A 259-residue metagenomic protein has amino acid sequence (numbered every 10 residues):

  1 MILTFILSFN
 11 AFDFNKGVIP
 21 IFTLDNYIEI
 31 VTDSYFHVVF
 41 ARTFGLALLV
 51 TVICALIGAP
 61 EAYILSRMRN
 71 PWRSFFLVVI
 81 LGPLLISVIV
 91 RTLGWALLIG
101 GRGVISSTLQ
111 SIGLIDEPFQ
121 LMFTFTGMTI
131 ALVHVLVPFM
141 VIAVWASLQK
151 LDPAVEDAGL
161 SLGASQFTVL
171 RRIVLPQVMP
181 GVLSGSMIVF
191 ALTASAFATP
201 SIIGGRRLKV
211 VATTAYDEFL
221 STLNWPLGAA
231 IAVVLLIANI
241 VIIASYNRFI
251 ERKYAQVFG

Functional and structural regions predicted by a protein language model:
M1-N15, I28-Q149, I173-F197, G204 (+1 more regions): Membrane-water interface segments at the C-terminal ends of transmembrane alpha-helices in multi-pass inner-membrane
N15-P20, F197-L223, G259: Glycine-rich helix-loop "coupling/hinge" segments at transmembrane-helix boundaries in multipass transporters
L24-N26: Hydrophobic transmembrane alpha-helix segments characteristic of membrane transport and insertion machinery
R69-N70, D152-P153, T222: Paired intracellular helix-loop junctions of major facilitator superfamily
V155, F249-G259: Short cytosolic juxtamembrane segments of multi-pass membrane proteins
G159: The alpha-helix within a helix-turn-helix
L162-G163, P176: Glycine/proline-centered hinge or cleavage motifs at structural transition points of membrane proteins
